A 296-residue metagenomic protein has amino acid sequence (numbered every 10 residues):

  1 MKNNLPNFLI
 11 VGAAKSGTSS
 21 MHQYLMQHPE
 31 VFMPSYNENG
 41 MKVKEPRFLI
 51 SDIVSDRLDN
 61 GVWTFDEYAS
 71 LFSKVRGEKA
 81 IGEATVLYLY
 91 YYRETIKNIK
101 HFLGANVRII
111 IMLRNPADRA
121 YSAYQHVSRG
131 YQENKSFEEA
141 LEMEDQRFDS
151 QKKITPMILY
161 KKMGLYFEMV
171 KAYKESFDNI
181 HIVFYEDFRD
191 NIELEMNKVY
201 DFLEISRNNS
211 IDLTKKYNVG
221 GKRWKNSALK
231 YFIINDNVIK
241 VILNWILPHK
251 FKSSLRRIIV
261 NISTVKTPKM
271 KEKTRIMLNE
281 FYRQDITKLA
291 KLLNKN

Functional and structural regions predicted by a protein language model:
M1-Y88, H101-V107, P116-M143, F148-S150: PAPS-dependent sulfotransferase catalytic core
S19-E30, T95-G104, A123-H126, F167-R207 (+1 more regions): PAPS/PAP-binding and catalytic site of the sulfotransferase fold
K44, K171-I276, N294: The conserved 3'-phosphoadenosine-5'-phosphosulfate
V54-D56, T85-V86, T155-G164, F184-E186 (+1 more regions): Active-site rim elements
V62-K74, E133-D212: PAPS-dependent sulfotransferase catalytic domain
G82, R108-I110, H181-V183: Hydrophobic/aromatic beta-strand patches that form the interior of the parallel beta-sheet core in alpha/beta enzyme
R114-A117, R189-D190: Canonical radical SAM enzyme core domain
